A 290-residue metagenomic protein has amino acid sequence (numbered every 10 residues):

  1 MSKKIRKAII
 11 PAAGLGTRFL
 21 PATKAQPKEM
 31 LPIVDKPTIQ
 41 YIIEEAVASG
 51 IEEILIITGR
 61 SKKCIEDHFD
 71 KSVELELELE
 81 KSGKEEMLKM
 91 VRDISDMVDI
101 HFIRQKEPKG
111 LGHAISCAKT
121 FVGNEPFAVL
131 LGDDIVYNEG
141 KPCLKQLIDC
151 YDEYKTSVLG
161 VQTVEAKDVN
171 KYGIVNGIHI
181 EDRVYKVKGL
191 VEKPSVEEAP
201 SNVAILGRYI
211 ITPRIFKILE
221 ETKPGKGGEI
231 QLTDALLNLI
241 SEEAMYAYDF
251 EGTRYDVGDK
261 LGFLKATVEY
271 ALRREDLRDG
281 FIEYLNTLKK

Functional and structural regions predicted by a protein language model:
S2-I10, R18, P32, K36-P126 (+1 more regions): Conserved N-terminal catalytic core of the sugar/cofactor nucleotidyltransferase
K3-I5, P126, G177, R183-K186 (+1 more regions): Conserved alpha/beta core of the MobA/IspD/sugar-nucleotide pyrophosphorylase nucleotidyltransferase superfamily
L15, D134: Active-site metal-binding loops of divalent metal-dependent hydrolases
M30, I100-F102, S157, M245-A247 (+1 more regions): Conserved beta-strand scaffold positions in the cores of enzyme catalytic domains, especially in NTP/NDP-utilizing
A48, D70, E74, T120-G123 (+6 more regions): Generic secondary-structure signature for well-ordered alpha-helical cores
L88-D99, H179-V184, N238-I240: Short, conserved catalytic or adaptor-binding loops enriched in Gly and charged residues
L130-G132: Active-site acidic Asp-centered loop
I135-K217, T222, K226: Conserved core of the sugar-phosphate nucleotidyltransferase
